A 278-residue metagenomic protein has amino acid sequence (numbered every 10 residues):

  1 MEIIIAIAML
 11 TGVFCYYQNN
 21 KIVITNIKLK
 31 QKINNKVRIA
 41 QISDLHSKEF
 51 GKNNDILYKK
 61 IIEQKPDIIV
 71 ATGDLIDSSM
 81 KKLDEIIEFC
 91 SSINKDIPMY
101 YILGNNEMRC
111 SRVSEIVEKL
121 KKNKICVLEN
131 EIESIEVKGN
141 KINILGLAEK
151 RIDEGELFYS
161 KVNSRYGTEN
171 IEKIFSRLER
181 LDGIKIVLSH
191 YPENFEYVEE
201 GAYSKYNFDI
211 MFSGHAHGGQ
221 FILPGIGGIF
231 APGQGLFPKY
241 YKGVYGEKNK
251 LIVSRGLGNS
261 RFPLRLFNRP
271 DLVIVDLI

Functional and structural regions predicted by a protein language model:
M1-N35: N-terminal membrane-anchoring alpha-helices
K30-A40, I132-G146, R180-I184, G246-I252: Beta-strand-turn-beta hairpins that frame and shape the catalytic cleft of phosphate-ester-processing enzymes
R38-S134: Membrane-embedded segments
H46, I76, N106-E107, I132-E133 (+4 more regions): Catalytic metal-binding/acid-base residues of hydrolase active sites
Q64, C90-D96, E179-L181, G201-Y206: Short, conserved loop/helix-junction motifs that constitute active-site signature segments in enzyme catalytic cores
D67-I68, Y100, I125-C126, I142 (+4 more regions): Short, Asp-centered acidic motifs that coordinate Mg2+ and/or phosphate in catalytic or ligand-binding sites
K122-K124, K138-K185, F195-E196, G201-A202 (+1 more regions): Binuclear metal-dependent hydrolase catalytic cores centered on His/Asp/Glu-rich metal-binding motifs
P192-V273: Conserved beta-sheet core of the metallophosphoesterase superfamily
